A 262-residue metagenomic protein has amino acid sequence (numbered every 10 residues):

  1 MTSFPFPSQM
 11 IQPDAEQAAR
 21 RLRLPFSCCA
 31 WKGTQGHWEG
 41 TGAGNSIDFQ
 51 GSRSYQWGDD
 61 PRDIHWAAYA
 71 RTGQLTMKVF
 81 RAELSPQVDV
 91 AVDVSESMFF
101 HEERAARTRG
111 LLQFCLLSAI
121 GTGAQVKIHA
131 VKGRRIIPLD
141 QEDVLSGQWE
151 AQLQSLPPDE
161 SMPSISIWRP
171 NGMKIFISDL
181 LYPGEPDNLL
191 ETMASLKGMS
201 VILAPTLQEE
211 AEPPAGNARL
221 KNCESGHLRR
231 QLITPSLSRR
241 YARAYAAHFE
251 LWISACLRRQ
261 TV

Functional and structural regions predicted by a protein language model:
T2-G44, S54-D59, A68, M77-V90 (+3 more regions): Exposed, interaction-prone extracellular/peripheral surfaces
I47-D48: Charged, amphipathic alpha-helical linkers/stalks
P61-D63: N-terminal juxtadomain amphipathic helix that follows a signal peptide/anchor or precedes a small N-terminal auxiliary
